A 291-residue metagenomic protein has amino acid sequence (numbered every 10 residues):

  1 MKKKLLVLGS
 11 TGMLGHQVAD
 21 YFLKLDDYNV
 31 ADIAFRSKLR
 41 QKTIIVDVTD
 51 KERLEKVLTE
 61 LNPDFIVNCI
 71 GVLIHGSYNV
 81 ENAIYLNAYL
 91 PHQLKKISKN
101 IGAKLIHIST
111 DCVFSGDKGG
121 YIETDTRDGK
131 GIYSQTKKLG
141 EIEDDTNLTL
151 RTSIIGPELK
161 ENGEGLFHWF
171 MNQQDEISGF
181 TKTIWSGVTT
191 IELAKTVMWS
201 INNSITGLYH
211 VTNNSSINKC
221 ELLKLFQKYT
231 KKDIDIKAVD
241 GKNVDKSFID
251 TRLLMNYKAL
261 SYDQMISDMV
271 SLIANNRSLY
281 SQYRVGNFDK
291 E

Functional and structural regions predicted by a protein language model:
K3-L25: N-terminal Rossmann NAD(P)H-binding glycine-rich loop of SDR-like oxidoreductase domains
D27-S37: Conserved glycine-rich Rossmann-like NAD(P)H-binding loop of the short-chain dehydrogenase/reductase
F35-D50: Rossmann-fold cofactor-recognition segment
V46-N87: NAD(P)H-binding glycine-rich loop region in Rossmannoid oxidoreductase-like domains and their noncatalytic homologs
T49, N82-Q93, R127, Q135-T136: Glycine-rich NAD(P)-binding loop of the Rossmann-fold in SDR/ketoreductase-type enzymes
H92-D128: Conserved Rossmann-fold NAD(P)-dependent oxidoreductase catalytic core, especially the SDR/UDP-sugar
K130, I142-G187, I191-E192, M198-W199: NAD(P)-dependent short-chain dehydrogenase/reductase
T196-W199, N203-F248, R277-E291: Mid/C-terminal beta-alpha module of Rossmann-like enzyme folds, strongest in SDR-family dehydrogenases/epimerases
